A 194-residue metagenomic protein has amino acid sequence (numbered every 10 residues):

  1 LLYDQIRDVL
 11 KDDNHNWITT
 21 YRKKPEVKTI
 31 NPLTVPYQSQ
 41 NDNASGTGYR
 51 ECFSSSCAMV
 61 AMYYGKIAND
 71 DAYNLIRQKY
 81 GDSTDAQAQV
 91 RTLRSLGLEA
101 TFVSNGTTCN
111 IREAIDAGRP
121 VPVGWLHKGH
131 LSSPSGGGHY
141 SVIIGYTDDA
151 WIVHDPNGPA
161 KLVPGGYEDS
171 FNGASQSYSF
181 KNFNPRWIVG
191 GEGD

Functional and structural regions predicted by a protein language model:
L1-D82, G165-E168: Active-site-adjacent structural segments surrounding the nucleophilic cysteine of cysteine proteases and isopeptidases
A61-Y63, D70-D194: Conserved active-site-adjacent core of cysteine acyl-enzyme catalytic domains
